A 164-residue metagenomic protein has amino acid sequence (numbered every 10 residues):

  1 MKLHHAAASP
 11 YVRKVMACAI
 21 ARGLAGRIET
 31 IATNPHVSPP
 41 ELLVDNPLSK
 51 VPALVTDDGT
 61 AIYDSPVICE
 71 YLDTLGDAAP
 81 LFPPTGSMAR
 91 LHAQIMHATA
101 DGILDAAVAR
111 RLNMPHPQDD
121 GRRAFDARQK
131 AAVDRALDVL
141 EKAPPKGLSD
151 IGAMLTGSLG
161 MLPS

Functional and structural regions predicted by a protein language model:
M1-A124: GST-like domain detector, emphasizing the conserved glutathione-binding G-site in the N-terminal thioredoxin-like
A100-S164: GST-like fold's C-terminal all-alpha helical module
